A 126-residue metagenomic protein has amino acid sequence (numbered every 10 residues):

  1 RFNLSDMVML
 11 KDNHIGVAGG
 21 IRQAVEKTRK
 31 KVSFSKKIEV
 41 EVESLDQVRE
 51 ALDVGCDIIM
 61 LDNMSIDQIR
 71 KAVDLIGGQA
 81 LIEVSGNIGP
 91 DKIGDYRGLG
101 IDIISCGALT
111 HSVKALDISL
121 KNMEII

Functional and structural regions predicted by a protein language model:
R1-D67: Glycine- and Gly-Pro-enriched alpha-helical subdomains that act as flexible, kink-prone "lid/hinge" or packing modules
Q23, T28-K30, K36, M60 (+5 more regions): Alpha-helix boundary/interfacial micro-motifs
K31-E39, A72-S85: Short beta-strand/loop segments at the ligand-binding rim of alpha/beta enzyme cores
D46-C56, M64-D74, I88-C106: Catalytic cores of alpha/beta
Q79-S85, G89-I126: Alpha/beta catalytic cores of nucleotide-metabolism and tRNA/nucleoside-modifying enzymes
